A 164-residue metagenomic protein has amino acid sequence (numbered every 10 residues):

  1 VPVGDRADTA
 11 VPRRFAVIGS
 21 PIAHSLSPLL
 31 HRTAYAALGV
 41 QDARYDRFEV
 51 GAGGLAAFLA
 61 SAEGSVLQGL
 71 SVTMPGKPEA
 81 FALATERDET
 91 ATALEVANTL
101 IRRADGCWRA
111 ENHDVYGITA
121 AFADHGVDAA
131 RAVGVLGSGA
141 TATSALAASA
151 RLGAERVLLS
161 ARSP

Functional and structural regions predicted by a protein language model:
V1-R13: Short, low-complexity, intrinsically disordered N-terminal peptides in bacterial proteins
A10-H125: Phosphate/diphosphate ligand-binding glycine-rich loop within oxidoreductases
R14, R44, A132, E155-R156: Residues at the starts of beta-strands that form the adenosine-phosphate
G19, N112-V115, F122, G126-A154 (+1 more regions): Glycine-rich adenosine-cofactor-binding loop
R102, A154-E155: A short helix->loop->beta-strand "cap" motif at the edges of active sites that frequently abuts
P164: Conserved N-terminal Rossmann-fold NAD(P) cofactor-binding segment
